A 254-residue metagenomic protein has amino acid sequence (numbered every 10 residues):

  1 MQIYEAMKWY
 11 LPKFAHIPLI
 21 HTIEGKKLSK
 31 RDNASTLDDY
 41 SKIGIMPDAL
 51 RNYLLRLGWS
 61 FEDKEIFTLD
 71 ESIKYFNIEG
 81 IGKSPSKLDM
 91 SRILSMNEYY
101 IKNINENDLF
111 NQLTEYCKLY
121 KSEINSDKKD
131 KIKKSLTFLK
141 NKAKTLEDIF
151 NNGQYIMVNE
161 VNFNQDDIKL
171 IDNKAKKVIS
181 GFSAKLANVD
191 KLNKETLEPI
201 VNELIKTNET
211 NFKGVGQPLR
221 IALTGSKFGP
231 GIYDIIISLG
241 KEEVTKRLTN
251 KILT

Functional and structural regions predicted by a protein language model:
M1-A6: Structured secondary-structure scaffolds
M7-K13, I17-N162, T224-T254: Catalytic adenosine-cofactor/nucleotide-binding cores of aminoacyl-tRNA synthetases and other
D166-I171: Polybasic, low-complexity association/targeting segments
D172-L223, K227-F228: C-terminal accessory/binding modules appended to enzymatic or scaffolding proteins
